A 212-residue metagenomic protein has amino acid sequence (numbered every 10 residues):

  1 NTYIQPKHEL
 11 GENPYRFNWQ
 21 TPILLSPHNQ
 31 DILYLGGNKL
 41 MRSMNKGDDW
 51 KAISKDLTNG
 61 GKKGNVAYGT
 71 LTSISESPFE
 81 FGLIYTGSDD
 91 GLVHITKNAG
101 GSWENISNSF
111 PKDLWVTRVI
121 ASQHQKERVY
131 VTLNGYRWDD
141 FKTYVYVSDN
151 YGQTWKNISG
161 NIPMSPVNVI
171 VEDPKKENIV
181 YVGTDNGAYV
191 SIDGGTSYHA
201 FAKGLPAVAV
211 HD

Functional and structural regions predicted by a protein language model:
N1-D212: Beta-propeller blade termini and top-face loops
